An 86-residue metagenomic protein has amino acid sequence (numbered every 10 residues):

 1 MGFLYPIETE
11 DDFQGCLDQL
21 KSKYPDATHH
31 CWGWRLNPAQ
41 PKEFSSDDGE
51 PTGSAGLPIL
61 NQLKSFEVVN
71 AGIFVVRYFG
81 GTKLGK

Functional and structural regions predicted by a protein language model:
M1-S54: C-terminal regulatory domains involved in ligand/effector binding and gene-expression control
P6, V75-R77: Short, structured patches in soluble enzyme cores that scaffold and shape functional sites
P38-Q40, Y78-G81: A short acidic, glycine/proline-enriched capping/turn motif at secondary-structure boundaries, especially helix N-cap
T52-Q62: Conserved mixed alpha/beta catalytic, RNA-binding, or beta-rich assembly cores of soluble enzyme, regulatory
K64-V69: Short Lys/Arg-rich amphipathic alpha-helical segments
G72-V75, T82-K86: Glycine- and Gly-Pro-enriched alpha-helical subdomains that act as flexible, kink-prone "lid/hinge" or packing modules
